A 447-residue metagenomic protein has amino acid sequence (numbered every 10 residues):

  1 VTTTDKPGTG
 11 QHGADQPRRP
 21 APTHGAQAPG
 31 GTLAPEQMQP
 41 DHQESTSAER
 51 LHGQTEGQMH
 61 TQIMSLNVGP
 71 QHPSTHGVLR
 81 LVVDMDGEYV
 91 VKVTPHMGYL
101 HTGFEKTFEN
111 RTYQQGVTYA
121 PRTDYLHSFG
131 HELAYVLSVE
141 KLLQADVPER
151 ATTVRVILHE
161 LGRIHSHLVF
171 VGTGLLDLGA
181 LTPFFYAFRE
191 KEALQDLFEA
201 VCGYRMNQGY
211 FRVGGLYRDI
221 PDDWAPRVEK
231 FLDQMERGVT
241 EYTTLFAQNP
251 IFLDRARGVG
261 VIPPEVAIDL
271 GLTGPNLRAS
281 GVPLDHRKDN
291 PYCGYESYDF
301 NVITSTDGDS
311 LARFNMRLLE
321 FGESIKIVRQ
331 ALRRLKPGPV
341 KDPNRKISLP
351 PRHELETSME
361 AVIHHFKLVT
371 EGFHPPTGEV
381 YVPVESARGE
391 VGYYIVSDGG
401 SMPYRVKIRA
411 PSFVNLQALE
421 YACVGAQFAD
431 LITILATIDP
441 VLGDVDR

Functional and structural regions predicted by a protein language model:
T2-R447: Metal/cofactor-centered catalytic core regions of large enzymes
